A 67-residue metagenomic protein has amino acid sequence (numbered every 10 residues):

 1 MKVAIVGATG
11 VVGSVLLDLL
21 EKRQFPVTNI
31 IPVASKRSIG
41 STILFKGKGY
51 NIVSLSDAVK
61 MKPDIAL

Functional and structural regions predicted by a protein language model:
M1-V3: Extreme N-terminal starter segment of soluble prokaryotic enzymes
V6-D18: N-terminal Rossmann NAD(P)H-binding glycine-rich loop of SDR-like oxidoreductase domains
A8, A34-K36, L55: Fold-independent oxyanion-binding glycine-rich loops and adjacent beta-strand/coil segments at enzyme active sites
G13, I39-T42, M61: A glycine-biased structural micro-motif
D18-L20, F45-K48: Short, glycine/charged-enriched secondary-structure capping and boundary segments
L20-R23, L55-D57: Short, flexible, glycine/charge-rich loop motifs used to bind or transfer phosphoryl groups or to couple energy/partner
K22-T42: NAD(P)-binding Rossmann-fold cofactor-contacting core
G47-L67: A structured beta-alpha segment of the ubiquitous adenosine-cofactor-binding alpha/beta core
